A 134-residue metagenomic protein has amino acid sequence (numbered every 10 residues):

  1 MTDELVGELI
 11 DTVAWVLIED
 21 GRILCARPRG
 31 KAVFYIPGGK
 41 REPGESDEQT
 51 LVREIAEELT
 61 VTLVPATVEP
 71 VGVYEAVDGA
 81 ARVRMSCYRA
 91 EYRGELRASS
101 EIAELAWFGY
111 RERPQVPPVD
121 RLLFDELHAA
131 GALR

Functional and structural regions predicted by a protein language model:
T2-I23: Conserved N-terminal beta-strand and adjoining loop/helix that marks the start of the Nudix/MutT-like hydrolase domain
I10, I18, I36, P65 (+1 more regions): Short connector loops at helix/strand junctions that flank enzyme active sites, especially segments positioning acidic
D11, V73-A98, A103-W107, L123 (+1 more regions): Active-site-adjacent beta-strand/loop module that shapes the phosphate/pyrophosphate-binding cleft
I18-E58: Conserved Nudix-box catalytic region and its N-terminal flanking loop in Nudix hydrolases and closely related
D20-R22, E91-E95, Y110-E112: Short loop segments at secondary-structure junctions
R29-F34, A98-R134: Nudix hydrolase/Nudix homology domain
V61-T62, G94: Intrinsically disordered, low-complexity, charged terminal extensions of DNA damage-control enzymes
T62-G72: A short coil-to-beta-strand element that immediately follows conserved catalytic motifs
